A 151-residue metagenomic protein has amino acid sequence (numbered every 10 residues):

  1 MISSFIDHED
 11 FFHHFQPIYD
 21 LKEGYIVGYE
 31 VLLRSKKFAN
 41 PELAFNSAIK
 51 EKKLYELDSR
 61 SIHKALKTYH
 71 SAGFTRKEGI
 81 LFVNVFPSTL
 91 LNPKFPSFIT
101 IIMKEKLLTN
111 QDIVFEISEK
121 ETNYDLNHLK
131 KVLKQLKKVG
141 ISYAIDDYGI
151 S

Functional and structural regions predicted by a protein language model:
M1-S47: Active-site core of bacterial EAL-family cyclic-dinucleotide phosphodiesterase domains
F12, G28-E30, E78-F82, D112-E116 (+1 more regions): Structural preference for beta-strand elements that scaffold enzyme active sites
I18, F86-S88, S118-K120, I141 (+1 more regions): Active-site beta-loop-alpha junctions enriched in small/polar residues
K36-A39, I62, L66, D147: Short acidic-capped amphipathic helix/loop micro-motif used as an active-site/signal-coupling element
P41, K50, I145-S151: Catalytic-site-adjacent helices and loops of nucleotide signaling machinery
A44, A48-D58: Short, solvent-exposed cationic patches
Y55-H128: Catalytic core of bacterial c-di-GMP phosphodiesterases, primarily the EAL and HD-GYP domains, capturing alpha-helical
V132-D146: Short beta-strand/loop segments at the ligand-binding rim of alpha/beta enzyme cores
